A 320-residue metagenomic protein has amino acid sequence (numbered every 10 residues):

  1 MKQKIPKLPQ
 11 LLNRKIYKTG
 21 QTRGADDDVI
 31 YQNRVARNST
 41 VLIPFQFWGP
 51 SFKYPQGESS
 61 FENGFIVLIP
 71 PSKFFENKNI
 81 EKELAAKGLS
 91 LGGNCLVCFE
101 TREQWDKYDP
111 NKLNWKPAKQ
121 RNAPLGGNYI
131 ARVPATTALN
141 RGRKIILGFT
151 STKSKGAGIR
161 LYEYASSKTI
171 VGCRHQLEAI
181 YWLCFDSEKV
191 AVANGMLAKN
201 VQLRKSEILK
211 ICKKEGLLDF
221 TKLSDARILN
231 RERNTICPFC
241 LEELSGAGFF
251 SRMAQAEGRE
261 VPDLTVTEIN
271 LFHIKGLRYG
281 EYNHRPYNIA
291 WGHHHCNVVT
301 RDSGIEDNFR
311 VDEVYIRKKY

Functional and structural regions predicted by a protein language model:
M1-E207: Mixed-charge, low-complexity interaction segments
G57, E76, L91, R259-V261 (+2 more regions): Short, surface-exposed linear patches
L177, K205-C212, E306-I316: Generic hydrophobic, helix-prone segments enriched in Leu/Val/Ile
A193-F249, A254: Short, charged surface segments at domain edges that flank catalytic/cofactor-binding sites
E215-D219, F272, I316: Generic signal for short, ordered secondary-structure residues within or immediately flanking folded domains
E243-I289: Histidine-centered nuclease catalytic patch
K275-Y320: Polybasic, low-complexity binding patches
